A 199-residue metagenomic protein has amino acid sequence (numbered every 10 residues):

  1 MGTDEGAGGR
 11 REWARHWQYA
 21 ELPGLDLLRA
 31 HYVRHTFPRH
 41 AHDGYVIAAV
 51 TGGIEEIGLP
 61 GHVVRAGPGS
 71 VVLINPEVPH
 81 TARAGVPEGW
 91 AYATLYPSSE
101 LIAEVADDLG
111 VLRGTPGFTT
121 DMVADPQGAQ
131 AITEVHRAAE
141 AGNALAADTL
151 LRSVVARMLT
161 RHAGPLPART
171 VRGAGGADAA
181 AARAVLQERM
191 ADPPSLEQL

Functional and structural regions predicted by a protein language model:
M1-W13: Actinobacteria-biased recognition of intrinsically disordered, low-complexity terminal regions
R10-G114: N-terminal regulatory/effector-sensing and dimerization cores that precede helix-turn-helix DNA-binding domains
A41, D125, R172-G176: Short, solvent-exposed loop/helix junctions and linker helices that flank or host conserved functional motifs
T51, L159, Q187-A191: Short, locally clustered residues in the helix-turn-helix/winged-helix DNA-binding domain
D108-V171, A184: Amphipathic alpha-helical segments enriched in hydrophobic/aromatic residues interleaved with Lys/Arg
L150, P167-L199: DNA-binding recognition helix and immediately preceding turn/loop of helix-turn-helix/winged-helix domains
